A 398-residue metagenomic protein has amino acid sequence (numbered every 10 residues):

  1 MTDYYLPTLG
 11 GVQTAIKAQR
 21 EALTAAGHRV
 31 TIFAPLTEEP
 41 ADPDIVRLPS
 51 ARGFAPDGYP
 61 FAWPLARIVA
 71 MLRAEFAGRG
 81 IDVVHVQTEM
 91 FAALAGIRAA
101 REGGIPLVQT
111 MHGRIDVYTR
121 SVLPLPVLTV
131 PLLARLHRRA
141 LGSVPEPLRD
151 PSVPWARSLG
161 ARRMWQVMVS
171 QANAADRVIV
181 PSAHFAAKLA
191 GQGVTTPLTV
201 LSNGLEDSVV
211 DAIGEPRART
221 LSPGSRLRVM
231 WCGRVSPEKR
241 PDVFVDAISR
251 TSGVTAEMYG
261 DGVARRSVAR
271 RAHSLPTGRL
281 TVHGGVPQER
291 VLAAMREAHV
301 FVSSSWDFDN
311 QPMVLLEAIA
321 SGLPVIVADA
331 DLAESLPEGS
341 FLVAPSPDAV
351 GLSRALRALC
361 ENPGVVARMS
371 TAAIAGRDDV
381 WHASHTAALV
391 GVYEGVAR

Functional and structural regions predicted by a protein language model:
M1-P49, S249, S384: N-terminal subdomain of nucleotide-sugar transferases
V46, L136-G214, G224: Donor nucleotide-sugar binding/catalytic pocket of nucleotide-sugar-dependent glycosyltransferases
D176, R296-N310, L323: Acidic donor-binding loop of glycosyltransferase active sites
R217-T251, E257: Conserved donor-binding/catalytic core segment of Leloir-type glycosyltransferases
S267-V286, A293: Nucleotide-activated donor-binding/catalytic signature segment of Leloir-type glycosyltransferases, i.e., the conserved
L315, A320, P324-V327: Short hydrophobic beta-strand element within catalytic cores of glycosyltransferases and related nucleotide-activated
E338-V350, R357-G364: Conserved acidic donor-binding segment of nucleotide-sugar-dependent glycosyltransferases
G364-E394: A charged, aromatic-enriched C-terminal amphipathic alpha-helix characteristic of glycosyltransferases across folds
